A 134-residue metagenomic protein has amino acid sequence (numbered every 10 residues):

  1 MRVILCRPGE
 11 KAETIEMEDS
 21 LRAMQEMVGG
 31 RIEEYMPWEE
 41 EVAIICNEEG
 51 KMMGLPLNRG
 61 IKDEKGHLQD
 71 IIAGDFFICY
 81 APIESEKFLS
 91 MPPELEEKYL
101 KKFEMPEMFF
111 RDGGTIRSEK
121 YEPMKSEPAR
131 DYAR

Functional and structural regions predicted by a protein language model:
M1-R7: Short polybasic amphipathic segments
V3, I32-E33, C46: Short, surface-exposed polybasic-aromatic patches that bind anionic ligands, especially phosphate groups
G9, A23, M36-E40: Catalytic phosphate/metal-binding cores of nucleic-acid and nucleotide-processing enzymes, i.e., regions that mediate
W38-D63: Short, structured protein-protein interaction patches enriched in aromatics and acidic/basic residues, typified by
H67-P82, P92: Helix-rich interaction surfaces within compact, conserved domain-sized segments that mediate assembly or partner
L89-P123: Extended coiled-coil/helical scaffolds and adjacent low-complexity linkers that mediate multimerization and adaptor
K125-R134: Non-Sec secretion/translocation targeting segments of pathogen effectors
